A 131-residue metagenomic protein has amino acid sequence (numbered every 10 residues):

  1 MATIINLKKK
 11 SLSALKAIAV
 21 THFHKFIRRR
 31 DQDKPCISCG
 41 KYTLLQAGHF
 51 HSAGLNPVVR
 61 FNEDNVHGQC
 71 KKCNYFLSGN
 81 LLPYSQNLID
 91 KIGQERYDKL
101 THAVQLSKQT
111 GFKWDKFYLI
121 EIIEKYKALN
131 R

Functional and structural regions predicted by a protein language model:
M1-H22, L100-T101, L106-R131: A boundary/linker detector
K16-K25, F50-N56: Short Cys/His-rich Zn2+-coordinating modules
V20-Q46, C70: Short cysteine-rich loop/turn motifs with clustered Cys
K34-I37, G79, D98: Short, solvent-exposed positions on alpha-helices
I37-V66: Histidine-centered nuclease catalytic patch
L44, V66-I92: Short Cys/His-centered divalent metal-binding micro-motifs
P83-K108: A contiguous, mid-protein "functional segment" used to position or interact with cofactors/ions or partner subunits
